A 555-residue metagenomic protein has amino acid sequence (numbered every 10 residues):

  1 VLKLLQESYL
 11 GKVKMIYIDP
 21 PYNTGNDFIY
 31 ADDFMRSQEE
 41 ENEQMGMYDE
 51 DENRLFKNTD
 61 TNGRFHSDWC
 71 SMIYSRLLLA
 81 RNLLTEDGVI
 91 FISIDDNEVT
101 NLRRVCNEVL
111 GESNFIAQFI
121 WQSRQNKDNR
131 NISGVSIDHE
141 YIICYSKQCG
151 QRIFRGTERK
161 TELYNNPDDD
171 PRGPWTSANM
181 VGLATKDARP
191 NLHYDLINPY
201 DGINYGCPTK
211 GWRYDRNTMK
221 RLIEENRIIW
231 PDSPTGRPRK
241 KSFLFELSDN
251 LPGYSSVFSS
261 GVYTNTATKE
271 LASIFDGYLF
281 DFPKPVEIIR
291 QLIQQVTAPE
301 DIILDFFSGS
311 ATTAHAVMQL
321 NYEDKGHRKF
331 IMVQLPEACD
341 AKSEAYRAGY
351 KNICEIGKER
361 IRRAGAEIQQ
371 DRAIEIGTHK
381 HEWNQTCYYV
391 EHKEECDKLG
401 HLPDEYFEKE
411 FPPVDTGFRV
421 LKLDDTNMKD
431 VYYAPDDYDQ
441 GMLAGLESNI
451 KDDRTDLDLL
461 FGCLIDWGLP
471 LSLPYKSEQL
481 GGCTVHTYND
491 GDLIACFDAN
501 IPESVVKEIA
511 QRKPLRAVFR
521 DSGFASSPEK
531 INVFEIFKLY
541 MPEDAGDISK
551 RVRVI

Functional and structural regions predicted by a protein language model:
V1-I302, D324, L335-S343: Class I S-adenosyl-L-methionine
V1-L79, E112-S113, Q122, N250-S256 (+5 more regions): SAM-dependent nucleic-acid methyltransferase catalytic core
N53-N62, D68, D128-R130, Q291 (+2 more regions): Cysteine-dependent PTP/DSP-like catalytic domain, specifically the C-terminal lobe
S71, R104, S256, E287-Q291 (+7 more regions): Feature representing long, continuous alpha-helical segments
D96, E158-E162, G236-L244, S308-A311 (+3 more regions): A glycine-rich phosphate-binding loop feature that marks nucleotide/adenosyl-phosphate handling sites
R130-I137, Y346-R347, Y433-Q440: Short, surface-exposed amphipathic charged segments that create phosphate/polyanion-binding patches used for binding
H139-I142, R216, C354, K358-R362 (+1 more regions): Amphipathic alpha-helical transducer elements in NTP-driven molecular machines
D301-L320, L464: A phosphate-binding catalytic loop at a beta-strand-loop-alpha-helix junction that coordinates phosphoryl groups
